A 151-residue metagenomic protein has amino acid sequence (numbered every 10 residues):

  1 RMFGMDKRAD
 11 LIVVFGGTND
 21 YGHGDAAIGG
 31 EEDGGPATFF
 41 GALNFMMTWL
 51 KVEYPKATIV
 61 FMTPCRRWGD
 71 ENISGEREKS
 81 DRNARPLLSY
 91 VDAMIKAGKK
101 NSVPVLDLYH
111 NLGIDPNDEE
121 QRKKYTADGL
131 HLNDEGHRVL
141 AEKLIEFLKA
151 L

Functional and structural regions predicted by a protein language model:
R1-L151: Alpha-helical cap/lid subdomain in secreted, periplasmic, or secretory-pathway luminal O-acyl-processing enzymes
